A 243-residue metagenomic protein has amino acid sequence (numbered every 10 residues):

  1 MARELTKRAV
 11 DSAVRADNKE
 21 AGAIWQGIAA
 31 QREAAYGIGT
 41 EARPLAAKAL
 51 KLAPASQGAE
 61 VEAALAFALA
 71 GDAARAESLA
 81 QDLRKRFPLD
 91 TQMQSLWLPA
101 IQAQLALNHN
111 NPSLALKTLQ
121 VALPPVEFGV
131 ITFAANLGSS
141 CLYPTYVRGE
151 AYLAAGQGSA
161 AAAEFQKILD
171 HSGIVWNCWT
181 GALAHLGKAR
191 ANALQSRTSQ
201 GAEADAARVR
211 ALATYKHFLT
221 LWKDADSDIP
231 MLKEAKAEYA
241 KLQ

Functional and structural regions predicted by a protein language model:
K7-R15, A47-K51, Q81-P88, Q120-T132 (+2 more regions): Amphipathic alpha-helical segments of tetratricopeptide repeats
D17, K51, D90-T91, N136 (+3 more regions): Structural signature of alpha-solenoid helical repeat scaffolds
E20, P54, L89, M93-L96 (+3 more regions): Residue signature of alpha-solenoid helical repeat architecture, marking inter-repeat boundaries and helix-start
I28, E62, A66, L96-W97 (+9 more regions): "A position-specific structural signal for the A-helix of alpha-solenoid helical repeats
G39, A73, P112, G158 (+2 more regions): TPR-repeat structural position
